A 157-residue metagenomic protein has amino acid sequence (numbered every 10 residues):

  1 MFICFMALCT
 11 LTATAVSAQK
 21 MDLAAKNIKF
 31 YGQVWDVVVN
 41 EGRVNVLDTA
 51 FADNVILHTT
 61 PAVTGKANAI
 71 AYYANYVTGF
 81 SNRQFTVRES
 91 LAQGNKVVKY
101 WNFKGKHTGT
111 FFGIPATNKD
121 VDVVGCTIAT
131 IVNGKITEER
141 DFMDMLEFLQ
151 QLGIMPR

Functional and structural regions predicted by a protein language model:
F2-A13: Bacterial N-terminal signal peptides
A13-T49, D53, M155-R157: Short, low-complexity N-terminal intrinsically disordered segments enriched in polar/charged residues
Q19, T137-R157: Low-complexity, intrinsically disordered terminal/linker segments enriched in charged and Gly/Pro repeats
L23-K26, V44-V97: A solvent-exposed, acidic/Ser-Thr-rich amphipathic alpha-helical stretch
Y31, R43-D48, V55, A69 (+3 more regions): Hydrophobic pocket/interface hotspot
F51, L91, F103-G105, T127 (+1 more regions): Short beta-strand segments enriched in hydrophobic/aromatic residues within well-folded beta-rich domains
N95-H107: A short hydrophobic beta-strand element
G105-N133: Exposed beta-sheet edge and beta->alpha loop/turn motif
